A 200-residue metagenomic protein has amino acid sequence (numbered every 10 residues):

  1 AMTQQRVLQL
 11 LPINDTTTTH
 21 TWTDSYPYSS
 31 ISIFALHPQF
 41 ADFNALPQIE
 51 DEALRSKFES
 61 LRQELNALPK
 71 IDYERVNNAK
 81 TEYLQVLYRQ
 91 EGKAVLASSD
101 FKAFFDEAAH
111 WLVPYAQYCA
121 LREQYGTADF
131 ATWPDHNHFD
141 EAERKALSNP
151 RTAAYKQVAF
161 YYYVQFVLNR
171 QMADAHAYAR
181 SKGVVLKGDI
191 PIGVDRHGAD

Functional and structural regions predicted by a protein language model:
A1-D200: Acidic/aromatic-lined carbohydrate-recognition and catalytic surfaces of CAZymes acting on diverse glycans
